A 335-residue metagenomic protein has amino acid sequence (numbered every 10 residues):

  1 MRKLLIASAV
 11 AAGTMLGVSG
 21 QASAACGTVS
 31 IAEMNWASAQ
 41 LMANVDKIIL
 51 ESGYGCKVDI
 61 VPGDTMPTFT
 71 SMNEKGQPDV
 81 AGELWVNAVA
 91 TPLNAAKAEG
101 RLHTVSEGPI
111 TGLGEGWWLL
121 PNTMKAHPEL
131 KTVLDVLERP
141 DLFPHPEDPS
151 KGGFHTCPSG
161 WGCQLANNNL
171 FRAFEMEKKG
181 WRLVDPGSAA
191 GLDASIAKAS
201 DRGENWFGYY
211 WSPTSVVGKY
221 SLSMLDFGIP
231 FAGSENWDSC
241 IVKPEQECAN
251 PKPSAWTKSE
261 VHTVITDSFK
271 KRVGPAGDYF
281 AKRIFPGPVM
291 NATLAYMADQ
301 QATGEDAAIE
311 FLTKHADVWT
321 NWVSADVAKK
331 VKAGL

Functional and structural regions predicted by a protein language model:
S19-I31, F143-K151, T320-W322, K329: Immediate post-signal peptide segment of exported/extracytoplasmic ligand-binding proteins
A25-S38, C56-V61, K151-H155, F280: Short, well-ordered beta-strand elements
A37-C56, R172: Short, polar/charged alpha-helical segment
S38, Q164-K179, A189-G203, T214-V217 (+2 more regions): An extracytoplasmic/periplasmic, membrane-proximal ligand-sensing/linker region
T70-S71, P78-W85, H155-N236: Ligand-binding pocket segment of bilobal, Venus flytrap-like solute-binding proteins
L102-T156: A conserved helix-loop-strand patch within extracytoplasmic ligand-binding domains of the periplasmic binding
G114-A126, E260-R272, A295-Y296: A bilobed periplasmic-binding-protein/Venus flytrap-type ligand-binding module shared by bacterial periplasmic
Y220-I284: C-terminal lobe and pocket-closing loops of periplasmic/extracytoplasmic Venus-flytrap solute-binding proteins
